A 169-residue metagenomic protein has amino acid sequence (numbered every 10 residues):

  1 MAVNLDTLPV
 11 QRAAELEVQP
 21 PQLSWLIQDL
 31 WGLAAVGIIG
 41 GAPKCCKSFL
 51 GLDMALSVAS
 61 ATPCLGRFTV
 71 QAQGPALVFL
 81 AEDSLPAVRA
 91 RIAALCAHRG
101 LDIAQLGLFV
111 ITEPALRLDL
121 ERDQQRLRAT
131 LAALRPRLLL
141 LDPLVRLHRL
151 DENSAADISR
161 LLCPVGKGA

Functional and structural regions predicted by a protein language model:
M1-V18: Detector for small/aliphatic-rich hydrophobic stretches
N4-D6, P21, L26-I27, P63 (+2 more regions): Conserved inter-motif catalytic segment of the P-loop NTP-binding fold
L33-A34: Pre-Walker A (P-loop) beta-loop-beta motif of ABC nucleotide-binding domains
G37-G40, L77: Short hydrophobic/aromatic beta-strand immediately N-terminal to the Walker A/P-loop
P43: The conserved Walker
C46-K47: Conserved glycine(s) of the Walker
L50, M54: Hydrophobic positions on the alpha1 helix immediately C-terminal to the Walker A/P-loop
A59: Gly/Ala-rich phosphate-binding loop of Rossmann-like dinucleotide-binding domains, activating on the conserved
